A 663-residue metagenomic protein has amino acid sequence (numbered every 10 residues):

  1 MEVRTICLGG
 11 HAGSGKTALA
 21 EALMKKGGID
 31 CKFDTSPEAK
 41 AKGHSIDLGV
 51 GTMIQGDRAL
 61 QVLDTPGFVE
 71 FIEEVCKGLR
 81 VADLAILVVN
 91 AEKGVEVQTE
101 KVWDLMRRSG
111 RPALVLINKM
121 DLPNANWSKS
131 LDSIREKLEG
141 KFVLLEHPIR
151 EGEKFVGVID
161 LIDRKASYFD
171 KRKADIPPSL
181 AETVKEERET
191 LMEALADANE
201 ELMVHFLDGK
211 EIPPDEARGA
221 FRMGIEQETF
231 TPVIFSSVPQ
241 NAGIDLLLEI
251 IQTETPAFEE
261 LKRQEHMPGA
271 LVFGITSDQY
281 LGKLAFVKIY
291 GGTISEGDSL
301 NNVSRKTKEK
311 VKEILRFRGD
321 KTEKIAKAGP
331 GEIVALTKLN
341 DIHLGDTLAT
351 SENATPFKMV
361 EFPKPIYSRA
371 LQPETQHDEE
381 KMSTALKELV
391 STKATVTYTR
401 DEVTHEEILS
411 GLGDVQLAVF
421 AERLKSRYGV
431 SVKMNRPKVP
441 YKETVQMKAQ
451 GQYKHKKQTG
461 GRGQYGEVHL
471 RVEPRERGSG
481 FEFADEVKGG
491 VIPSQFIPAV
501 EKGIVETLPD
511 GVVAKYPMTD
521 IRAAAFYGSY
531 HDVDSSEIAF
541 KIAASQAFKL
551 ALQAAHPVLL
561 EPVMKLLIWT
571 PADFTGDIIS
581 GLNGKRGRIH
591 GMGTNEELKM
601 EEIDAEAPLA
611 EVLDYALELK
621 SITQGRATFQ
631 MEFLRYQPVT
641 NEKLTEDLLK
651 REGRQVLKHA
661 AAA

Functional and structural regions predicted by a protein language model:
M1-A663: Structural and coupling elements of P-loop NTPases
